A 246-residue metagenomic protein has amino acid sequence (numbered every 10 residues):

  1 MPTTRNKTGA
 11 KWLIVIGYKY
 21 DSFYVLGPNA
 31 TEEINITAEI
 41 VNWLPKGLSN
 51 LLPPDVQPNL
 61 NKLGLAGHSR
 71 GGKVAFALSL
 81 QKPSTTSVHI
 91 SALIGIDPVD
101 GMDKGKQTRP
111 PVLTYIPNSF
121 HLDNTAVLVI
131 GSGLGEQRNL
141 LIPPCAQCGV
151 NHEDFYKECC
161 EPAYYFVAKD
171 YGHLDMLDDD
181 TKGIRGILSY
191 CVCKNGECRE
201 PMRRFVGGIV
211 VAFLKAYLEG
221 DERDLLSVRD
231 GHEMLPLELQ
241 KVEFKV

Functional and structural regions predicted by a protein language model:
M1-I16: Short amphipathic alpha-helix adjacent to the substrate-entry channel of hydrolases
N6, A38, F76-L80, V211: Short, hydrophobic alpha-helix immediately C-terminal to the catalytic nucleophile
I14, K19-L26, V99, Y171: Short beta-to-alpha linker loops that shape the active-site pocket of alpha/beta-hydrolase fold enzymes
P28-N61, L65: Alpha/beta-hydrolase active-site loop
N42-P45, G72-S84: Short glycine-enriched nucleophile-adjacent loop and the immediately C-terminal alpha-helix near the catalytic center
G67-R70: Catalytic nucleophile serine of serine hydrolases, specifically the conserved "nucleophile elbow" pentapeptide
T86-H173: The feature captures the conserved acid-bearing segment of alpha/beta-hydrolase catalytic domains
K169-L174, D178-V246: Alpha/beta-hydrolase-fold serine-hydrolase catalytic core, especially in secreted/extracellular enzymes
